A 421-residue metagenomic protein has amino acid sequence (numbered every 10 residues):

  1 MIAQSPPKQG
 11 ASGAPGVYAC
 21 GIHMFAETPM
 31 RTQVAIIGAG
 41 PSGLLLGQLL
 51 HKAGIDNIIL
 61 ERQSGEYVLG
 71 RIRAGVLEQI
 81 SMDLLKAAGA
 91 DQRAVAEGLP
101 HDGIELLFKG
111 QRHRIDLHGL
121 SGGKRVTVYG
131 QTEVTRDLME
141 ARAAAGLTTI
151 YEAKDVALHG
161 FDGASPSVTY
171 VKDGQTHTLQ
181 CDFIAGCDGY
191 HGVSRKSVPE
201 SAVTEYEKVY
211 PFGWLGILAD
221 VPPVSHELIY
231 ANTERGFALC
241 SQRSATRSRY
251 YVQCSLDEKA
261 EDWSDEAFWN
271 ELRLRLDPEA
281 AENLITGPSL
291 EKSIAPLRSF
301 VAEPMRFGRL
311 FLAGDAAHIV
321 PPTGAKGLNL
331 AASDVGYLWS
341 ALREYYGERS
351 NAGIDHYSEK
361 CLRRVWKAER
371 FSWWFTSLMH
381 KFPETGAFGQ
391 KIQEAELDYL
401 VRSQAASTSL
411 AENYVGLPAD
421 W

Functional and structural regions predicted by a protein language model:
K8, V17-M30, A325, S340-W421: C-terminal helical "tail/cap" subdomain of flavin- and related membrane-associated enzymes
V34-I36, N57: Conserved hydrophobic helix-helix packing surfaces used for dimerization/oligomerization
I37-K52, L138, S293-W374: Conserved mid-domain beta->alpha element of the FAD-binding
H51-I72: Glycine-rich FAD pyrophosphate-binding loop
Y67, D188-G189, V320: Glycine-rich, N-terminal phosphate-binding loop of Rossmann-like dinucleotide-binding domains
G70-A74, E78-A145, H159-D162: Active-site-adjacent segment of FAD-dependent monooxygenases/related oxidoreductases
E140, L147, Y151-A157, F161-L297 (+1 more regions): Conserved FAD-binding catalytic core of PHBH/FMO-like flavoproteins
